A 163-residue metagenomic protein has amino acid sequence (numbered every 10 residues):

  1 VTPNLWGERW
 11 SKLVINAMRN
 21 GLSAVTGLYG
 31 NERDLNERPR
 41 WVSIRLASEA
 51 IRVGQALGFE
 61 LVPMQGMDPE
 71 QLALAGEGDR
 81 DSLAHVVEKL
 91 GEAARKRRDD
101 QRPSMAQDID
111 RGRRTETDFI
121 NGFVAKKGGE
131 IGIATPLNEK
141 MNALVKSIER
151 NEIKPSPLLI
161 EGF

Functional and structural regions predicted by a protein language model:
V1-T2: Rossmann-like flavin
W6-D34, R38-R52: Active-site-proximal catalytic alpha-helix in oxidoreductases
R33, V42-F163: NAD(P)-dependent Rossmann-like dehydrogenase/reductase catalytic/cofactor-binding core
